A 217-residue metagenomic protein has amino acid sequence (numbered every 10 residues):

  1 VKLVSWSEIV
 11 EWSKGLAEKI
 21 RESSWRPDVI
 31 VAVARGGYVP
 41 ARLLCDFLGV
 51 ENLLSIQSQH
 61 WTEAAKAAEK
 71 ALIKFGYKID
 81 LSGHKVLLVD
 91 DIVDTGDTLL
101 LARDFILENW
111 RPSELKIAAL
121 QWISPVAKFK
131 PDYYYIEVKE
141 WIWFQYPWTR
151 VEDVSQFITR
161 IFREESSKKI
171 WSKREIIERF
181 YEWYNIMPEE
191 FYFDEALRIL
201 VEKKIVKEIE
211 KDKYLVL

Functional and structural regions predicted by a protein language model:
V1-L217: PRPP-associated nucleotide enzymes
